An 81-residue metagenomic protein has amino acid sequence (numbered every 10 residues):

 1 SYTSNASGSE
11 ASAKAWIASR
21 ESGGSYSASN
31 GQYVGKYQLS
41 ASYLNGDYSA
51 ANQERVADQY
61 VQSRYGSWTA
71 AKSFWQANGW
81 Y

Functional and structural regions predicted by a protein language model:
S1-Y81: Peptidoglycan cell-wall recognition and remodeling modules
